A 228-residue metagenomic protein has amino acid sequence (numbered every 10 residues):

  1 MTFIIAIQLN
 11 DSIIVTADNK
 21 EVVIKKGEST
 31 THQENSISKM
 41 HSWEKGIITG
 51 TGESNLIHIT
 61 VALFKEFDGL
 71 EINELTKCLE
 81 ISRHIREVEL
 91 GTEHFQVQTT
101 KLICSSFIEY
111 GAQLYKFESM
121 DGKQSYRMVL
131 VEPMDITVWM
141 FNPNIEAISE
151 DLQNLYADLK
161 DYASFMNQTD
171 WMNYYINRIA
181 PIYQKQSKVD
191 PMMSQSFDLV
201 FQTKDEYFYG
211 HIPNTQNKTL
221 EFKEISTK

Functional and structural regions predicted by a protein language model:
M1-K228: N-terminal nucleophile
